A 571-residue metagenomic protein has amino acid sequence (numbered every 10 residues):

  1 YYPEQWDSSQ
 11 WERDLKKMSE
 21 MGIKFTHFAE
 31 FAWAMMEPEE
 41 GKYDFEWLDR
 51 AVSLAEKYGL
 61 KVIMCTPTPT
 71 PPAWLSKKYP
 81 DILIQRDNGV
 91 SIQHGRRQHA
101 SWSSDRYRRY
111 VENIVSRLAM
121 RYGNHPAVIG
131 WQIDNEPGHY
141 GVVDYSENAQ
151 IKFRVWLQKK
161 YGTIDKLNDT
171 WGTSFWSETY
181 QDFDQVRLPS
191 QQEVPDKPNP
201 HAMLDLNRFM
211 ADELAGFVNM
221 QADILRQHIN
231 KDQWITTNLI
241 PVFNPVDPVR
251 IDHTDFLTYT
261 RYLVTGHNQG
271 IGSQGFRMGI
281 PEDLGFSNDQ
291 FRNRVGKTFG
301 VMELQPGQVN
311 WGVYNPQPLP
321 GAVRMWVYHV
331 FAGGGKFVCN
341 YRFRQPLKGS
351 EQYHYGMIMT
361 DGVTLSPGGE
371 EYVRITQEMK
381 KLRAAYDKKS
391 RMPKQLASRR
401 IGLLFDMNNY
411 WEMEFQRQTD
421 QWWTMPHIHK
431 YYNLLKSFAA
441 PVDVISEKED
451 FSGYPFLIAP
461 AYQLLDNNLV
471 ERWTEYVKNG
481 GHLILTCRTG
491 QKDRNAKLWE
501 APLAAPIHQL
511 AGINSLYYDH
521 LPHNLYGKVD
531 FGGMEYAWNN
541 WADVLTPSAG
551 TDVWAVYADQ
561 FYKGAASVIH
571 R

Functional and structural regions predicted by a protein language model:
E4-E20, V111-R117, L239-R250, L319-Y328 (+1 more regions): Short, acidic/polar
W11-I92, V115-A119, M220-I229, Q463-L464 (+1 more regions): Aromatic-lined substrate-binding rim segments of carbohydrate-active enzymes
M18, T26, A55, L118 (+10 more regions): Conserved, mostly hydrophobic/aromatic
N88-R277, P281-D283: Polysaccharide-binding and catalytic clefts of secreted carbohydrate-active enzymes
Q191-N207, Y262, N268-G275, F286-G321 (+2 more regions): Active-site clefts of carbohydrate-active enzymes
V242-F243, Y431-F451: A short, well-structured beta->alpha microelement
P318, A461-R571: A conserved amphipathic helix/loop scaffold that creates a polar/acidic microenvironment used either to coordinate
H329-F337, R344-F415, I428-A439, L503-Y536 (+1 more regions): Aromatic- and carboxylate-lined catalytic core of secreted/periplasmic carbohydrate-active enzymes
